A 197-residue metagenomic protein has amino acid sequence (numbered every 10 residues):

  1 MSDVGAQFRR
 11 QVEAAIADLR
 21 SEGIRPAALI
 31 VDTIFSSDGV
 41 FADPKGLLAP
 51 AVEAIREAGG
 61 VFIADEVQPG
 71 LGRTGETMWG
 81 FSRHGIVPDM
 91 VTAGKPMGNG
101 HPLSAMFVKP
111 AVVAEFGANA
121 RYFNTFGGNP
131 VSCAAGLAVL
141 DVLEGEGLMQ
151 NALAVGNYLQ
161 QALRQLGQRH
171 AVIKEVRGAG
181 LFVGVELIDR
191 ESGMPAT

Functional and structural regions predicted by a protein language model:
M1-T197: Conserved N-terminal phosphate-binding loop of PLP-dependent enzymes in the Aspartate aminotransferase
